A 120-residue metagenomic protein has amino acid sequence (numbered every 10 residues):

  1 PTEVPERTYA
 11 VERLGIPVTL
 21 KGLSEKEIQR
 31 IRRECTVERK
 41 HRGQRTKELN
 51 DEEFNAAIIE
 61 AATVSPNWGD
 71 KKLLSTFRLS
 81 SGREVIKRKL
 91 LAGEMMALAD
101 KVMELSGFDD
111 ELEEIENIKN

Functional and structural regions predicted by a protein language model:
P1-R7: A short, compositionally biased
P5, R13-N120: Short, surface-exposed, charged amphipathic helix/loop patches that serve as local interaction elements
A10: Short, conserved catalytic or adaptor-binding loops enriched in Gly and charged residues
